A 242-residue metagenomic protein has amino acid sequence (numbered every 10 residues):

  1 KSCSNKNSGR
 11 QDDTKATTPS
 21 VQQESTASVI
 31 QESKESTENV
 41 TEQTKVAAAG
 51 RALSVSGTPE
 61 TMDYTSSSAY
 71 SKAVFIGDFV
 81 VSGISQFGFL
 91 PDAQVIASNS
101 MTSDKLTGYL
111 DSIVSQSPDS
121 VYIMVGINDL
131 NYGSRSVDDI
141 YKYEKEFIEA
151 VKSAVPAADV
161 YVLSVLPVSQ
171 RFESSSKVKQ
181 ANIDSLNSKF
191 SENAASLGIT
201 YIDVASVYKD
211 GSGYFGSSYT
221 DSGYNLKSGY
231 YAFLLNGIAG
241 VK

Functional and structural regions predicted by a protein language model:
C3-S71: N-terminal, intrinsically disordered, polar/charged segments of Gram-positive cell-envelope systems that serve as
S4, V168-K242: Catalytic His-Asp segment of secreted/periplasmic serine-dependent ester chemistry enzymes
G57-Y143: Conserved SGNH/GDSL esterase-like catalytic core that processes O-acyl groups on lipids and polysaccharides
V74, Y122, D159-Y161, T200: A structural signal for isolated positions on well-ordered beta-strands in alpha/beta enzyme cores
F79-G83, S100-S103, I127-Y132, L166-Q170 (+2 more regions): Solvent-exposed loop/turn segments at secondary-structure junctions within structured extracellular/periplasmic domains
I96-S100, D129-D138, V151, S174-Q180 (+1 more regions): Second-shell loop/turn segments in exported
M124, N128, K152-I183: Active-site segments of SGNH/GDSL-like serine hydrolases that catalyze O-acetyl group transfer/hydrolysis on lipids
V137-F147, Q180-L186: Charged helix-capping and loop-helix junction motifs
